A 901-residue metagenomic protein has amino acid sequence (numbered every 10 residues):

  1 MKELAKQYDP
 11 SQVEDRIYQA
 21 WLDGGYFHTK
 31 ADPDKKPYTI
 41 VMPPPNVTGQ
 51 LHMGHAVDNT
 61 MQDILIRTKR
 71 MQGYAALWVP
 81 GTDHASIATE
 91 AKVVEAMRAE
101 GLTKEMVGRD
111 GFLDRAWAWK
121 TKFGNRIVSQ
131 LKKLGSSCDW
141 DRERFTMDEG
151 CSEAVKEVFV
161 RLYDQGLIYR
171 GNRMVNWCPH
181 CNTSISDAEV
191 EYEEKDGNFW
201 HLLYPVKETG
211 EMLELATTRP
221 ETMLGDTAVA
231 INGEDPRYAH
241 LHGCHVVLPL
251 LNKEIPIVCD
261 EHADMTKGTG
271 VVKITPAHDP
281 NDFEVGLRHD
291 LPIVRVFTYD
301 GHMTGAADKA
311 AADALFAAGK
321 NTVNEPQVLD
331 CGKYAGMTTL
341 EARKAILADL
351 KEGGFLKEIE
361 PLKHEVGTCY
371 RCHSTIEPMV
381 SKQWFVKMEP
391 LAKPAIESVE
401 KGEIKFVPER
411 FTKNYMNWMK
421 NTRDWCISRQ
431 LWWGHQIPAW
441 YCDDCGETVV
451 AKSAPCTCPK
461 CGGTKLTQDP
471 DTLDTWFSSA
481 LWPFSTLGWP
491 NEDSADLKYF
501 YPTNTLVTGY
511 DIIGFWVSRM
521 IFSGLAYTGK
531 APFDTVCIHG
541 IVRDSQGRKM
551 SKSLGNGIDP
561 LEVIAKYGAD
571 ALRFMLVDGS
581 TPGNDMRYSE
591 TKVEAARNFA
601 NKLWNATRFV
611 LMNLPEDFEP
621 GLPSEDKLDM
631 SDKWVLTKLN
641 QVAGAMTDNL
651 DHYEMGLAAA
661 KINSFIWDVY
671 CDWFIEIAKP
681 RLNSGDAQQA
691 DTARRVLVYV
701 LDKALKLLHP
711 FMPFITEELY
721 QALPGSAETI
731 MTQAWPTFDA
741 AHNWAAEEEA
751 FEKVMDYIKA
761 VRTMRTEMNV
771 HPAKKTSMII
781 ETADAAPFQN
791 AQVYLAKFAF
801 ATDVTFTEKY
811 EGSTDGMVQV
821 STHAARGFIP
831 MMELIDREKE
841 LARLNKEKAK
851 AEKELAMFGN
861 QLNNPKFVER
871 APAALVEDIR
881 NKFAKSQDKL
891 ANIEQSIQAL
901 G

Functional and structural regions predicted by a protein language model:
M1-E234, T275-R288, P292-A311, R343 (+8 more regions): N-terminal, positively charged nucleic-acid-binding surface of large information/translation enzymes
M1-L4, P43-L51, R109-L113, C138-F145 (+12 more regions): Glycine- and acidic
K6, G81-H84, F112-W117, D141-S152 (+13 more regions): Conserved short loop/turn motifs at secondary-structure junctions
D34-M42, I64, E100-T103, V128-G135 (+8 more regions): Active-site-adjacent bridging/hinge elements
G54-I66, G73, T82-D83, C151-A154 (+8 more regions): Structured ligand/cofactor/substrate-binding pocket environments in proteins
R67-A75, A96-R109, S129, K133-C138 (+17 more regions): Secondary-structure transition/capping motifs at alpha-helix termini and the adjoining loop/turn into the next element
C181, L251, C372, D443-C445 (+1 more regions): Short Cys/His-rich metal-coordination motifs, predominantly Zn2+-binding knuckles/fingers
H201, N417-F477, L481, A526-A569 (+2 more regions): Feature 926 captures the class I aminoacyl-tRNA synthetase adenylation module centered on the KMSKS loop
